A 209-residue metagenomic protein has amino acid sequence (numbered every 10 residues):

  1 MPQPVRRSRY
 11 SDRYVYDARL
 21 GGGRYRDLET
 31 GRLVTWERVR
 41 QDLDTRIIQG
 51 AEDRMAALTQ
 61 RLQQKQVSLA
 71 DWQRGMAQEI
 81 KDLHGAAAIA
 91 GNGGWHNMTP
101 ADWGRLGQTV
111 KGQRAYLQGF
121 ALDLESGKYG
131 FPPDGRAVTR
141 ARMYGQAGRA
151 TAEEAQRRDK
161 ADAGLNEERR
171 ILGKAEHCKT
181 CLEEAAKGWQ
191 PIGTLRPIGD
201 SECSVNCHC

Functional and structural regions predicted by a protein language model:
M1-N206: Domain-core detector
